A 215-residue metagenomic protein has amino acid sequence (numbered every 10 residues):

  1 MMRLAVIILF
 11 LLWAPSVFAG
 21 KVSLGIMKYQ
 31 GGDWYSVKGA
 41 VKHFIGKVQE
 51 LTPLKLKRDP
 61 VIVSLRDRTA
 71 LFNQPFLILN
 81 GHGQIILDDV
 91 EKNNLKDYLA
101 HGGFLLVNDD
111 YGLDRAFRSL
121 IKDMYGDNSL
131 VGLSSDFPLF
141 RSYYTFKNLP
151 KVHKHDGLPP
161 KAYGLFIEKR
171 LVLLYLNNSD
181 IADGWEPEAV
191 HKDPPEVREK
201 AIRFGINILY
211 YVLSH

Functional and structural regions predicted by a protein language model:
M1-V6: Positively charged n-region of N-terminal signal peptides that target proteins for export
A14-P15: N-terminal signal peptide c-region/cleavage motif recognized by signal peptidases
F18-F76, H82-G83, D180-I181, P187-H215: Aromatic-Pro/Gly-enriched surface loop or interdomain linker that acts as a lid/target-recognition segment
G20-S23, K28-H43, D114-P187, V197-I206: An acidic, glycine-rich "communication" segment
G20-V22, F72-L77, H101-F104, E168-V172: Loop/turn elements at helix/coil->beta-strand transitions in domains of secreted/extracellular proteins
Q49-P53, A100-G103, K122-G126, L213-S214: Sec-exported extracytoplasmic/periplasmic mature domains
K55-V63, V107-D110, N128-S135: Surface-exposed patches in mature extracellular/periplasmic domains of secreted proteins
F76-R115: Short alpha-beta junction capping motif
